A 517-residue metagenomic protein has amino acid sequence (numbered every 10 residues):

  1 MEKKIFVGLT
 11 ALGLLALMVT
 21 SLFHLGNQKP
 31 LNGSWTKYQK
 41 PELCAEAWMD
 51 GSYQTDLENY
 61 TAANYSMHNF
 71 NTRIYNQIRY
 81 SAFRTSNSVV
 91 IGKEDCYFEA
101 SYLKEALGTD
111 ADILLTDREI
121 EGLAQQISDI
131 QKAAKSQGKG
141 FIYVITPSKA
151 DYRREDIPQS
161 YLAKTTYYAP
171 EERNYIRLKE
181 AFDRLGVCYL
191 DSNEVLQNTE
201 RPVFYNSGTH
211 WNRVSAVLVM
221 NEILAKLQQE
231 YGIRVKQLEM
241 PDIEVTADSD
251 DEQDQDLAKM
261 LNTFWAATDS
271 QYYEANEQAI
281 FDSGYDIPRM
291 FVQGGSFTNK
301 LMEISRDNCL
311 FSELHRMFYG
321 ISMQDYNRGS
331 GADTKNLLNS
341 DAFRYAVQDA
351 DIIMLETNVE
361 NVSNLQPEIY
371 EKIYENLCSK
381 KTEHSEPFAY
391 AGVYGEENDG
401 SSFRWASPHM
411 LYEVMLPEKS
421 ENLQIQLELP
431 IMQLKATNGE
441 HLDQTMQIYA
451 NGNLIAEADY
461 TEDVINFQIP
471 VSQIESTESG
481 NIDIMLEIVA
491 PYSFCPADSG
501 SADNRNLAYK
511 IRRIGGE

Functional and structural regions predicted by a protein language model:
M1-P387, G395-R404, Y412-S420, Q433-C495 (+1 more regions): Extracellular glycan-modifying ectodomains
N422-Q426: Contiguous beta-strand segments within globular domains
L427-I431: Hydrophobic beta-strand positions in extracellular immunoglobulin-like domains
